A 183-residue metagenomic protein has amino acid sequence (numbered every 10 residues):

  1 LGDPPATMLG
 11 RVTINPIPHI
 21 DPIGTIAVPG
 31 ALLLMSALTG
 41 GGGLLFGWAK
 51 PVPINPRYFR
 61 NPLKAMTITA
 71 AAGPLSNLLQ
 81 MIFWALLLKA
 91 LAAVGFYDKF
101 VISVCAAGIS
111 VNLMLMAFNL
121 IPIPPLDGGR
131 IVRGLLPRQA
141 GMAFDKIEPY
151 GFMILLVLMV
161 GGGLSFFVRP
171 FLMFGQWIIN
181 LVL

Functional and structural regions predicted by a protein language model:
L1-L183: Hydrophobic transmembrane alpha-helices and their immediate loop junctions in multi-pass integral membrane proteins
